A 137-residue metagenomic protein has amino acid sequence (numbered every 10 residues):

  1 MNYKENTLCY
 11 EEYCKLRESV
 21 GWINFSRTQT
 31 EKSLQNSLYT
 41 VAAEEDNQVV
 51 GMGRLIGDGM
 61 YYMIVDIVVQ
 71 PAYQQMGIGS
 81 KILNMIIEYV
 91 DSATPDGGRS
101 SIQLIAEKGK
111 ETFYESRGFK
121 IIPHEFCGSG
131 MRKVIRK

Functional and structural regions predicted by a protein language model:
M1-R27: Short amphipathic alpha-helix that is part of the acyltransferase structural core
L8-E11, G59, K108-T112: Short alpha-helical
R17-E44: Active-site rim helix/loop that mediates acceptor-substrate recognition in acyltransferases
L38-T40, S80, I87, M131-K137: Accessory recognition modules or surfaces
A42, Q48-I56, Y61-M63, V68: Conserved beta-strand in the GNAT
V69, Q75-Y89: Conserved acetyl-CoA-binding loop-helix of GNAT-fold acetyltransferases
D91-C127, K133: Conserved active-site alpha-helix within GNAT-family acetyltransferase domains
